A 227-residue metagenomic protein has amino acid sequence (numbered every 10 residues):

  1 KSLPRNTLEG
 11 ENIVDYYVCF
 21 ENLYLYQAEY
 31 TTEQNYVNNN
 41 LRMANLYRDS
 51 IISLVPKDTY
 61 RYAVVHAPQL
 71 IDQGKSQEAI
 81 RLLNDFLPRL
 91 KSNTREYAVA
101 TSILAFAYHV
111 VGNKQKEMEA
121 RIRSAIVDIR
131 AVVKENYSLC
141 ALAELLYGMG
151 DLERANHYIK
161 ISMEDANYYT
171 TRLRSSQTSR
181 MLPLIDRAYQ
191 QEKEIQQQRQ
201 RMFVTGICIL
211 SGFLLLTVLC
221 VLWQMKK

Functional and structural regions predicted by a protein language model:
K1-Q198: A "functional boundary" signal
Q190-K227: Alpha-helical transmembrane signal-anchor helices
